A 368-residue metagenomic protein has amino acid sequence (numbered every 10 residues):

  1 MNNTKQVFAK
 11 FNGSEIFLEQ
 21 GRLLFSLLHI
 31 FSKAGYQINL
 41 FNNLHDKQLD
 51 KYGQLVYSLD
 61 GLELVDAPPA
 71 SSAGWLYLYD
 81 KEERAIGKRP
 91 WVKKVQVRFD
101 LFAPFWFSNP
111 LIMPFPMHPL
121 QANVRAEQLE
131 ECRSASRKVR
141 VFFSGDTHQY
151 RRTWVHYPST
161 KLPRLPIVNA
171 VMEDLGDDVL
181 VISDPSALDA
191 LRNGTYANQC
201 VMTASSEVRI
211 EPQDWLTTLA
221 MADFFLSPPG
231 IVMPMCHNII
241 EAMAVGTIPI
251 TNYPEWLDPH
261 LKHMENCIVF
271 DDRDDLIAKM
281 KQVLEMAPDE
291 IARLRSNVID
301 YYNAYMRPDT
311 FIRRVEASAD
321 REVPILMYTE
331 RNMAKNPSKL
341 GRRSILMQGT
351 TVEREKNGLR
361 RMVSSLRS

Functional and structural regions predicted by a protein language model:
M1-P234, N252-W256, P308, P337-L366: Nucleotide-sugar donor-binding catalytic core of glycosyltransferases
V201-T203, Q213-M333: Catalytic binding pocket for nucleotide-activated donors in carbohydrate/polymer assembly enzymes
